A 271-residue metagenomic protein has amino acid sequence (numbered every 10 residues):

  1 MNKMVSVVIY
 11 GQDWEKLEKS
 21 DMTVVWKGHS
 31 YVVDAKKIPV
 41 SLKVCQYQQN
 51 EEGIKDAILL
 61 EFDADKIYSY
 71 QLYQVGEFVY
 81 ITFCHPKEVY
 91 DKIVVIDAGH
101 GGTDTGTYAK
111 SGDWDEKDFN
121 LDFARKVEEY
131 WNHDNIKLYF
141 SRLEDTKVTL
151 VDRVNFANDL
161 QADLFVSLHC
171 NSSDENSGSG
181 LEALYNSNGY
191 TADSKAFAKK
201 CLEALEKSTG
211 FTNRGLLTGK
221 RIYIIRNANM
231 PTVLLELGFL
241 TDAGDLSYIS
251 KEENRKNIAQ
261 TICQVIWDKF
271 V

Functional and structural regions predicted by a protein language model:
M1-V94, H133, C170: Short linear recognition/processing motifs and adjacent strand/loop elements at protein termini and domain edges
E77-F156, L160-Q161, Y190: Active-site histidine-acidic residue metal-binding/catalytic motifs, centered on HxH/HExxH-like signatures
I93-D97, K137-S141, L164-L168, E182-Y185 (+2 more regions): Structural recognition of the beta-strand scaffold that forms the well-ordered cores of secreted hydrolase catalytic
D104-W114, S173-K200: A short, glycine/acidic-enriched catalytic loop
Y108, S167, D174, L184 (+1 more regions): Active-site-adjacent mobile loop/cap segments within catalytic or ligand-binding domains
L121-A124, E128, V151-V154, S194-L202 (+5 more regions): Extracytoplasmic/secreted envelope proteins and their assembly/folding machinery, especially bacterial periplasmic
R125-I136, N158-A162, L202-G210, N254 (+2 more regions): Sec-exported extracytoplasmic/periplasmic mature domains
A192-T218: Active-site-adjacent substrate-binding region of metalloamidase/peptidase-like peptide-processing proteins
